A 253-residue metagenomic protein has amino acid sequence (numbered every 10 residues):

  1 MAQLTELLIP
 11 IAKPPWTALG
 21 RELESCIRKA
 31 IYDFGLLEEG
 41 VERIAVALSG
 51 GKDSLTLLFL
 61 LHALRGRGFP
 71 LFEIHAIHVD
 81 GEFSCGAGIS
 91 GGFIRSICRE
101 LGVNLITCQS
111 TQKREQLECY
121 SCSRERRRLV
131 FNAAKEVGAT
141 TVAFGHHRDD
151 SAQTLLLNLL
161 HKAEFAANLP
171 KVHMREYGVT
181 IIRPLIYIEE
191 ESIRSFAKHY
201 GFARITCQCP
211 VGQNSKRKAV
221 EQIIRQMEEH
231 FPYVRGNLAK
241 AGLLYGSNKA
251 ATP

Functional and structural regions predicted by a protein language model:
A2-Q153, L157, H161-E164, L169 (+2 more regions): ATP-dependent adenylation/nucleotidyltransferase module used to activate substrates
R43, Q153-L156, L160-I182, E190 (+1 more regions): Flexible helical/loop "lid" subdomain adjacent to adenine-nucleotide binding pockets
L185: Nucleotide-activated sugar donor-binding and catalytic core shared by glycosyltransferases and related lipid-linked
